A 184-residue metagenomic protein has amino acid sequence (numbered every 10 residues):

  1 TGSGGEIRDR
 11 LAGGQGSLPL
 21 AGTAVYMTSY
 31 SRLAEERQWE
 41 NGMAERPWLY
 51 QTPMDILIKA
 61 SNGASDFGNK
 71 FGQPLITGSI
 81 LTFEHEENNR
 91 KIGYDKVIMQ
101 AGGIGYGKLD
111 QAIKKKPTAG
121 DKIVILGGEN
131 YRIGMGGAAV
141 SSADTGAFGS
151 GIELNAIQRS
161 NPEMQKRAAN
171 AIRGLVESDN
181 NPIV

Functional and structural regions predicted by a protein language model:
T1-V184: Glycine/proline-enriched, intrinsically flexible loops and inter-domain linkers
